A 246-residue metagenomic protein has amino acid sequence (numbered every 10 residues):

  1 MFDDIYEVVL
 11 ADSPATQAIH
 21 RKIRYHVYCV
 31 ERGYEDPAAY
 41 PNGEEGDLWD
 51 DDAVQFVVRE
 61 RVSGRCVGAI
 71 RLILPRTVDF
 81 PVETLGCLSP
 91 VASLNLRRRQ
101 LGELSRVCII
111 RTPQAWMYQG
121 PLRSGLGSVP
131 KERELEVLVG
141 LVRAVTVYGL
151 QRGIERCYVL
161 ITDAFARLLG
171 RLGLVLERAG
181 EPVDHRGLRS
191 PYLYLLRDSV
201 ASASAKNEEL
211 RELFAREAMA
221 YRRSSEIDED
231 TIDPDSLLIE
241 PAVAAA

Functional and structural regions predicted by a protein language model:
M1-E45, Q55-V62, C66, R71: Short amphipathic alpha-helix that is part of the acyltransferase structural core
D12, E60-V62, L74-R76, R106-C108 (+1 more regions): Short, flexible loop/turn elements at secondary-structure junctions
T16, F165, S199: Short phosphate-engaging motifs
A38-E44, W49-Q55, F80-S93: Short acidic (Asp/Glu) patches
D52-V54, G68, Q100, L188: Residues that flank catalytic or metal-binding motifs in active/ligand-binding sites
R76-L193: Acyl-donor binding region in acyl/amide transferases
A179-I232: Accessory, usually C-terminal, subdomains that scaffold auxiliary metal cofactors
P234-A246: Charge-patterned, long linear interaction tracts outside catalytic cores
